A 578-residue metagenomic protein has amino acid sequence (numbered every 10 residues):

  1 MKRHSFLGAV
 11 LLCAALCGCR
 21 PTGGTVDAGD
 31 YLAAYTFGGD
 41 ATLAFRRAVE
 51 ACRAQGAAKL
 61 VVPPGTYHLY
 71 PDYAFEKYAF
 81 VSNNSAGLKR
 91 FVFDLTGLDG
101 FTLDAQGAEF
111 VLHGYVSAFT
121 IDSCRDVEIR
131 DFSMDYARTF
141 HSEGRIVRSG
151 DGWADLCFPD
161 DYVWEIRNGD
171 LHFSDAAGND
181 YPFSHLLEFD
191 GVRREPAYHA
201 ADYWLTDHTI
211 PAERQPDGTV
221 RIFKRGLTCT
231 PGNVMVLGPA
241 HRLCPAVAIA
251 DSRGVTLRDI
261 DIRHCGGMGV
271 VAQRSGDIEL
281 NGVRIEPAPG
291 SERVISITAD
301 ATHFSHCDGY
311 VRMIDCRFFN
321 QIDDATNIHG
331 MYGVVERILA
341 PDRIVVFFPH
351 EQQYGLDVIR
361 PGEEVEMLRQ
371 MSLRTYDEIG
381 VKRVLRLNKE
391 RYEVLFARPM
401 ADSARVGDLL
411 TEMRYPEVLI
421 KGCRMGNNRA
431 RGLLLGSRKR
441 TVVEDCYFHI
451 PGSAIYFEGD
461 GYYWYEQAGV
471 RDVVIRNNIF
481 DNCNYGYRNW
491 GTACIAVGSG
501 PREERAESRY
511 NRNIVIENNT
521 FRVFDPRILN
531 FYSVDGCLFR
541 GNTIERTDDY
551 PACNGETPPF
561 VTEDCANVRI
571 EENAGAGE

Functional and structural regions predicted by a protein language model:
M1-G24: Bacterial Sec-dependent N-terminal signal peptides
R3-L7, G38, T441: N-terminal, helix-rich and Lys/Arg-enriched segments in bacterial and organellar proteins
G8-A9, T25, G191, T219: Detector for intrinsically disordered, low-structure N-terminal pre-sequences
P21-A44, T66: Right-handed parallel beta-helix/beta-solenoid
A41-E578: Extracellular parallel beta-helix/beta-solenoid repeat domains
